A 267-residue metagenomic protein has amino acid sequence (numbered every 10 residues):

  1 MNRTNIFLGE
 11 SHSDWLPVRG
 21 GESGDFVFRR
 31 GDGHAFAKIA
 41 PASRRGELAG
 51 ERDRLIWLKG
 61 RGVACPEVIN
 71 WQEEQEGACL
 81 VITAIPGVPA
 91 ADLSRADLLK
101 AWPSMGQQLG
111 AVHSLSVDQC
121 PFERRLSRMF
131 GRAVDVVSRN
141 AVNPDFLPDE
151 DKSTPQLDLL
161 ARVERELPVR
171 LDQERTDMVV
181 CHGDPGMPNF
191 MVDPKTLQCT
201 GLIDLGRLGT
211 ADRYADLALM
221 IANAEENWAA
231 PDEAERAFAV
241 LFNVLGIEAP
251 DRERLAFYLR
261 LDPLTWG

Functional and structural regions predicted by a protein language model:
M1-E10, G77, L264-G267: Regulatory N- and C-terminal appendages and interdomain linkers associated with kinase/kinase-like NTP transferase
N2-L8, A111-G183, A249-D251: An alpha-helical support segment within catalytic cores of ATP-dependent transferases
R3, D53-W57, S104-A111, R132 (+4 more regions): Alpha-helical elements of Rossmann-like donor-binding domains used by nucleotide-donor carbohydrate transfer enzymes
G9-P17: Conserved N-terminal boundary motif of the eukaryotic protein kinase catalytic domain
P17-R125, R175: ATP-binding pocket architecture of kinase catalytic cores
R19, D25-G31, F36, V68 (+1 more regions): Active-site acidic catalytic loop and adjacent metal/ATP-binding pocket of ATP-dependent phosphoryl transfer enzymes
R44, P89, F190, T210 (+2 more regions): Conserved protein kinase catalytic core
A215-A249, L259-G267: Active-site activation/catalytic loop segments of kinase-like enzymes and analogous catalytic loops in related
